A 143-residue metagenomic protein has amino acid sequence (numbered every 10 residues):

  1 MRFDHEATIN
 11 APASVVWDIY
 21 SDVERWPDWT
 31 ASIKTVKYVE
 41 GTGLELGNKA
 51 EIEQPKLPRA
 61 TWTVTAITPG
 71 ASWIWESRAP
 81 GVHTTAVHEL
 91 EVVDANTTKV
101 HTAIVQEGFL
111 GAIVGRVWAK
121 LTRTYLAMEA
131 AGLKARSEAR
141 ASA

Functional and structural regions predicted by a protein language model:
M1-G41, A143: Hydrophobic ligand-binding cavity/cleft-lining segments
F3, A60-T63, A86, Y125 (+1 more regions): Hydrophobic alpha-helical segments typical of transmembrane helices and their membrane-interface/capping positions
Y20, P80-G81, R116, K120: Short, conserved loop/turn and helix-capping segments at secondary-structure boundaries that abut family-defining
P27-D28, E51-K99, V105-L110, A135 (+1 more regions): Hydrophobic-ligand binding "helix-grip"
V105-A143: A conserved amphipathic terminal alpha-helix motif
